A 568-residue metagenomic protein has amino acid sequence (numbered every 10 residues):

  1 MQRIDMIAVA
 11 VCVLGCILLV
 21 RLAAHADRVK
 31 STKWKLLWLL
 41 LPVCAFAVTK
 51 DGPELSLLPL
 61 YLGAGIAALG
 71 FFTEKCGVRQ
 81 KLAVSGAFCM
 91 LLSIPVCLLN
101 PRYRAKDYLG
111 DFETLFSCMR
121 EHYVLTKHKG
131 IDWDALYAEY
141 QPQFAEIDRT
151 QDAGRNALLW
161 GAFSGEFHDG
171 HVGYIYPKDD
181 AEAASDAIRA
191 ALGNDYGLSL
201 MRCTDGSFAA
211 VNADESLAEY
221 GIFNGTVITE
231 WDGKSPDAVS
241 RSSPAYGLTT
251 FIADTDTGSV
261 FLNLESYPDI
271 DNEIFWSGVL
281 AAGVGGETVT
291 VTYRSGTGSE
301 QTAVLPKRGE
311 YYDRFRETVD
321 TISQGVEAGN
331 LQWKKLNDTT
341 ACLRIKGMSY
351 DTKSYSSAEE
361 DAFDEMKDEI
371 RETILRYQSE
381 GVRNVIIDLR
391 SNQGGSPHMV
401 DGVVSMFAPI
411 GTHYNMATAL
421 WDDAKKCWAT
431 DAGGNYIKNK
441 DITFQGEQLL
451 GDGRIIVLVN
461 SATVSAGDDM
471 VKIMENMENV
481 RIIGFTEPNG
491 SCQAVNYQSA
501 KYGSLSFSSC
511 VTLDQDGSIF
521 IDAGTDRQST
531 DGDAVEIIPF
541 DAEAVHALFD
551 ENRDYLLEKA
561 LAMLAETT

Functional and structural regions predicted by a protein language model:
Q2-V11, L18-V385, S391-Q393, P409 (+2 more regions): Flexible, low-complexity junctional segments that flank or bridge functional domains
L136-Q141, A145, F444-E447, D526-T568: Extracytoplasmic/peripheral linker and loop segments enriched in polar/acidic and small residues with frequent Thr/Pro
H171-I175, V464, M477-S491: Short, well-structured beta-strand/strand-turn elements
E215-A218, S235-P236, E310-Y311, G347-D351 (+5 more regions): Solvent-exposed loop/turn segments at secondary-structure junctions within structured extracellular/periplasmic domains
G394-R454, N496, I519-F520, G524-I537 (+1 more regions): Gly/Ser/Thr-rich loop/hinge elements
I482-F549, R553: BRCT (BRCA1 C-terminal) domain core and associated BRCT-interaction motifs
